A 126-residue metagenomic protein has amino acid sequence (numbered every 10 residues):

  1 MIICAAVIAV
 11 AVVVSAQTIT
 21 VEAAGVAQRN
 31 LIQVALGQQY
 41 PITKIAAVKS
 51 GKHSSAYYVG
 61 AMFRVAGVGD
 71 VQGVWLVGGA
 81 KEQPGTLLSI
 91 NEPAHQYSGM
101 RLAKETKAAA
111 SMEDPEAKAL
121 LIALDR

Functional and structural regions predicted by a protein language model:
I2-A11: Bacterial N-terminal signal peptides
V12-S15, G37: Intrinsic disorder/low-complexity segments
A24-Q38: N-proximal, solvent-exposed amphipathic alpha-helical segments enriched in charged/polar residues
V34-S89: Mature extracytoplasmic domains of secretory-pathway proteins
P93-R126: C-terminal partner/receptor-binding element of secreted or periplasmic proteins
